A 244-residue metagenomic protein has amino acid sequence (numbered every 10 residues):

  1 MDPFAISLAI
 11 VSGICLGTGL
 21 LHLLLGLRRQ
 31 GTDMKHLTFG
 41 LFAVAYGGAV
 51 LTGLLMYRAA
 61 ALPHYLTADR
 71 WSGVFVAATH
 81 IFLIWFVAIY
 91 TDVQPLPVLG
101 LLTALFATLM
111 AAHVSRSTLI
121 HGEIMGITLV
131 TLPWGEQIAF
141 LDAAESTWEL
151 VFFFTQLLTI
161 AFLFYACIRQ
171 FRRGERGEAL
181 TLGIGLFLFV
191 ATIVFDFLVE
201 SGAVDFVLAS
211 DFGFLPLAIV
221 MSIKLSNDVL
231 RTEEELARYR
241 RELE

Functional and structural regions predicted by a protein language model:
M1-L16: Generic start-of-chain signal for non-secretory N-termini
D2, L21-D33: Short, hydrophobic transmembrane alpha-helix segments
A5-L8, D33-H36, F42, Y46-A60 (+3 more regions): Interfacial "cap-and-anchor" motif at the non-cytosolic start of specific transmembrane alpha-helices
I14-L25, A77-F86: Central hydrophobic cores of alpha-helical transmembrane segments in multi-pass inner-membrane proteins across all
F106-A107: GAF sensory/regulatory domain recognition with acknowledged cross-activation on helical regulatory dimers
